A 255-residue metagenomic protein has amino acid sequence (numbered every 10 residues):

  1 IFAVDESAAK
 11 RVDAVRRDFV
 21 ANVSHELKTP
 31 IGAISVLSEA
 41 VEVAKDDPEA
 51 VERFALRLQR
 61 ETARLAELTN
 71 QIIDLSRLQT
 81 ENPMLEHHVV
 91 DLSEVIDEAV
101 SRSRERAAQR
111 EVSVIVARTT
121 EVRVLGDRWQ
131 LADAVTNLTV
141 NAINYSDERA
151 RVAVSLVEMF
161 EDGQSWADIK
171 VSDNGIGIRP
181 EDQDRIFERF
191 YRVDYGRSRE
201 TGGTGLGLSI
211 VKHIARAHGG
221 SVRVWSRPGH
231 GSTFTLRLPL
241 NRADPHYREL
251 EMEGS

Functional and structural regions predicted by a protein language model:
R60-L65: Short alpha-helical segment of the dimerization/phosphotransfer core of two-component systems
T80-L85, R123-G126: Conserved micro-motifs of the catalytic ATP-binding
E86-V100: A conserved beta-strand-to-alpha-helix junction within the catalytic ATP-binding
H88-V89, S113-V122, M159: Conserved catalytic submotifs in the C-terminal HATPase_c
A142-I143: Short helix-loop "hinge" at the ATP-lid/N-box region of the Bergerat-fold HATPase_c
E148, G219-G220, S232: Conserved glycine-rich
I178-F190, E249-E253: Short conserved segment of the HATPase_c
